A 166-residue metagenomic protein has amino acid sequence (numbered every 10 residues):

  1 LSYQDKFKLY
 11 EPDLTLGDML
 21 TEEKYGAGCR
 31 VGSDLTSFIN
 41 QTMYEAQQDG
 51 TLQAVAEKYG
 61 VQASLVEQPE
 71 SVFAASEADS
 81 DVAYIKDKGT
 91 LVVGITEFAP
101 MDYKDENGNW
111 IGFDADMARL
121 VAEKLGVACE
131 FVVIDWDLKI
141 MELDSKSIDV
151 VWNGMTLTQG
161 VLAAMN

Functional and structural regions predicted by a protein language model:
L1-T21, L138, G154-A164: A ligand-binding cleft/hinge motif common to bilobed small-molecule-binding domains
D18-T42: A bilobed periplasmic-binding-protein/Venus flytrap-type ligand-binding module shared by bacterial periplasmic
M19, A56-S71: Local pocket/hinge segments that shape ligand/substrate recognition
G26, P100-D105, V161-L162: A short acidic, helix-capping loop that chelates divalent metal ions and anchors anionic groups
A27-R30, V92-T96, N166: Hydrophobic/proline-rich hinge and linker segments of small-molecule sensing/allosteric domains, predominantly
F38, T42-A63: Periplasmic-binding protein-like
D49-A54, K58, A78-M155: Extracytoplasmic small-molecule ligand-binding "clamshell" domains of the periplasmic binding protein/Venus flytrap
P69-D79: Structural transition elements
